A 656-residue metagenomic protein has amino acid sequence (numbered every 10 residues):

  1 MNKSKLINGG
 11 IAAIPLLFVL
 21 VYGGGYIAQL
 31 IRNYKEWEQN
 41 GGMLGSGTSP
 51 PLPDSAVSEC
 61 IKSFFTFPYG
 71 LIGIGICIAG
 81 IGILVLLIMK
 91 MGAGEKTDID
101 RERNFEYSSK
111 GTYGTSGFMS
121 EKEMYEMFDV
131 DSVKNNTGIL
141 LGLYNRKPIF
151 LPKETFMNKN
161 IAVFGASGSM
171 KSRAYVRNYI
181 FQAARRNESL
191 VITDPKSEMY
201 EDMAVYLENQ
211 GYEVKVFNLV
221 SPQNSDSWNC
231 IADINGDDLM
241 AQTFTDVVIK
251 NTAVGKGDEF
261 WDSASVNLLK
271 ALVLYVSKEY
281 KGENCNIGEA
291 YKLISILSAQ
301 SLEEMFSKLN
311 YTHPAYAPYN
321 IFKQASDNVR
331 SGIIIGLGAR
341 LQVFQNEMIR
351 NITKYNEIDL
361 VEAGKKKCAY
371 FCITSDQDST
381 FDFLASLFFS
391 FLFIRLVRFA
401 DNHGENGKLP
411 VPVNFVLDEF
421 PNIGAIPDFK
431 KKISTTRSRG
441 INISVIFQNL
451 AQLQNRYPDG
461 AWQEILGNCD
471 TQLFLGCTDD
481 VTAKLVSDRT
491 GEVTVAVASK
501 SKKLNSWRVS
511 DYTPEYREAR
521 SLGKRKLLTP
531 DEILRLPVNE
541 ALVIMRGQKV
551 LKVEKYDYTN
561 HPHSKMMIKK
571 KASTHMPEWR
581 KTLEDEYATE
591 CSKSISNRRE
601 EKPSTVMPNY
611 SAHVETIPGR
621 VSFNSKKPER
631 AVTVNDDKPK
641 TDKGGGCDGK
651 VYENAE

Functional and structural regions predicted by a protein language model:
M1-S169, R173-Y179, R186, E492 (+3 more regions): Basic- and hydrophobic-enriched, low-structure N-terminal and domain-boundary segments that flank ATP-binding catalytic
G24, Y144-N145, P152-I441, A451 (+4 more regions): P-loop NTPase motor domains
Q39, T66-F67, C230, S263 (+3 more regions): Intrinsic disorder/low-complexity segments enriched in polar/charged and small flexible residues
I83-N135, D238, Q242-D246, E289-I296 (+2 more regions): Short alpha-helical interface patches
R101, K354-I358, L409, K503-R508: A glycine-rich phosphate-binding loop feature that marks nucleotide/adenosyl-phosphate handling sites
Y125-F128, F383, F420, C477: A short glycine-/small-residue-rich loop at the edge of a beta-strand within enzyme catalytic domains
I433-T435, R439-L542, K650: Conserved ATP-driven motor cores of ASCE-family P-loop NTPases powering translocation/secretion/packaging/pilus
